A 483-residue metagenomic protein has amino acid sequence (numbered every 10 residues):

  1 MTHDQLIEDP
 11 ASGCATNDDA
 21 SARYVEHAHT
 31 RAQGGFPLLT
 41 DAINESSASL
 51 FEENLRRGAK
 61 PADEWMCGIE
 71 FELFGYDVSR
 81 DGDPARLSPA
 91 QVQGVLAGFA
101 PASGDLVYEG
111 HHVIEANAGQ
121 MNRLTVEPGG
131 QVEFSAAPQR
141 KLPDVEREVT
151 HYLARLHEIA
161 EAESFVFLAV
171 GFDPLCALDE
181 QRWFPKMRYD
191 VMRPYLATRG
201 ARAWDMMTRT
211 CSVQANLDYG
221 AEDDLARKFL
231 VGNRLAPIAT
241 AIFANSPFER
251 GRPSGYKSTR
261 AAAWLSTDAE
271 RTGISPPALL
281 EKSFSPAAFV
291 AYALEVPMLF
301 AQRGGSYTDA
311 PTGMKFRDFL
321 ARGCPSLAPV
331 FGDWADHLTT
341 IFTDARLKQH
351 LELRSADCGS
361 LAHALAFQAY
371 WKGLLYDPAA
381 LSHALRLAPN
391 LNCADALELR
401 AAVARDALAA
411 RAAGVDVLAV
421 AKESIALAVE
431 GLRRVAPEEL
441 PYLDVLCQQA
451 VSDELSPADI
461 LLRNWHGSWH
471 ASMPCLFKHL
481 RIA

Functional and structural regions predicted by a protein language model:
T2-L6, Y24-H29, G34-A201, R209 (+7 more regions): Terminal catalytic/cofactor-binding subdomain
D18-D19, V25: Alpha-helix boundary/capping motif
E72-F74, Q214-N216, E352-R354: Structured core elements
E161-A162, V166-L168, F172-R346: Loop-rich catalytic cores of soluble enzymes, especially ATP-dependent carboxylate-amine ligases and other
T312-D395: Long, well-ordered mid-to-C-terminal structural blocks that present hydrophobic/aromatic surfaces
